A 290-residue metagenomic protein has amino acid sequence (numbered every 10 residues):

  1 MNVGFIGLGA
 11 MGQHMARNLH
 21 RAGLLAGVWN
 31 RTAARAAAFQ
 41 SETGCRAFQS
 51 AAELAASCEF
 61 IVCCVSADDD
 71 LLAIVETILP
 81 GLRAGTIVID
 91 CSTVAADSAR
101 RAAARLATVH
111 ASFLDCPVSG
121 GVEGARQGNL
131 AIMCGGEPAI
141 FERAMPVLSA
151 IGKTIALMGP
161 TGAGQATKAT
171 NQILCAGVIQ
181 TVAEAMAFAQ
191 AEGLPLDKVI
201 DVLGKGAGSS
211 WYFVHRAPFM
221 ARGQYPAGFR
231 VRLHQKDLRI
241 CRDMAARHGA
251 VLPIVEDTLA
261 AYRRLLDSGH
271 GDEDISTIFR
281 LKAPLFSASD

Functional and structural regions predicted by a protein language model:
M1-C63, C91, V122: NAD(P)+-binding Rossmann beta1-loop-alpha1 motif at the extreme N-terminus of oxidoreductases
V3, T93-A176: Rossmann-fold dinucleotide-binding core
A26, A47, F113-L114, I155 (+2 more regions): Hydrophobic beta-strand scaffold residues
A51-S112: Rossmann-fold NAD(P) dinucleotide-binding segment
N129-G135, A156, P160-E192, L203-H215 (+1 more regions): Active-site-proximal catalytic alpha-helix in oxidoreductases
T161, S209-D274: Interdomain hinge/lid region at the active-site interface of Rossmann-like NAD(P)-dependent oxidoreductases
